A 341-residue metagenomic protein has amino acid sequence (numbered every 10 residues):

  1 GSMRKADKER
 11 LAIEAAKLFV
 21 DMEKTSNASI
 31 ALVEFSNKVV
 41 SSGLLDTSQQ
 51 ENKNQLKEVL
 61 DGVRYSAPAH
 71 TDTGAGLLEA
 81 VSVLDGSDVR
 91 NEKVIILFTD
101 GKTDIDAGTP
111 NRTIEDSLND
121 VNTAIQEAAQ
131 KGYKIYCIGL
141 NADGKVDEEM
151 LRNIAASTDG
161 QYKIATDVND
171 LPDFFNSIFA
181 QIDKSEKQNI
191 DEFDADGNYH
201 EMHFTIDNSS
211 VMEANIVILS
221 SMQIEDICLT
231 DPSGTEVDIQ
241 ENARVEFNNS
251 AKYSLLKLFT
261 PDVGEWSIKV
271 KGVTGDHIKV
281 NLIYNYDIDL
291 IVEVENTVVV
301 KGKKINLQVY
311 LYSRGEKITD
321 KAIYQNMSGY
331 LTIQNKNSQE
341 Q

Functional and structural regions predicted by a protein language model:
G1-T47, L77-A80, V94-T99, C137-G139: Von Willebrand factor
D7, L11, G62-H70, A75 (+4 more regions): VWA/integrin I-like adhesion module and closely mimicked acidic/polar interface patches used
N37, S221-Q223, L229-I239, R314 (+1 more regions): Change "in extracellular beta-sheet-rich domains … of secreted and cell-surface proteins" to "in beta-sheet-rich domains
V89, S210, M222-Q223, S313-N326: A short beta-turn/strand-edge loop motif at beta-sheet boundaries
Y162-F259, E265-K271, D276-Y286: C-terminal "exit" segments of structured domains
I206-N208, T297-K303: Short, solvent-exposed loop/linker segments at the N-terminal edge of repeated beta-sheet extracellular domains
L282-V300, Y310: Short, compositionally biased P/S/T/A/G/V-rich stretches that sit at domain boundaries
G302-K317, M327-G329: Beta-strand-rich structural segments
